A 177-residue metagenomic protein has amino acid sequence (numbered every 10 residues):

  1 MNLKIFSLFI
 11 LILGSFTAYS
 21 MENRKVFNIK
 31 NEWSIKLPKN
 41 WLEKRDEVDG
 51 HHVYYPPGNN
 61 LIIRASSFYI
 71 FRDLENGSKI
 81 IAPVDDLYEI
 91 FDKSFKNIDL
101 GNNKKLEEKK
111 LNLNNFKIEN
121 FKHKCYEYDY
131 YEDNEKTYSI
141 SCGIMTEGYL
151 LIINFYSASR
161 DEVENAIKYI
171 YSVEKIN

Functional and structural regions predicted by a protein language model:
K4-G14: Sec-dependent N-terminal signal peptides
F16-S20: Sec/Tat signal peptide C-region and signal peptidase I cleavage site
M21-H51: N-terminal "mature-domain start" segment
L37, P83, L87-S94, E162-Y169: Stable alpha-helical elements in mature extracytoplasmic
W41, E147-N177: Surface-exposed amphipathic alpha-helical segments
D46, D133-K136, S159-E164: Solvent-exposed loop/turn segments connecting transmembrane beta-strands in outer-membrane beta-barrel proteins
V48-I140, M145: Conserved polar/disulfide-associated segments of primarily extracytoplasmic proteins
